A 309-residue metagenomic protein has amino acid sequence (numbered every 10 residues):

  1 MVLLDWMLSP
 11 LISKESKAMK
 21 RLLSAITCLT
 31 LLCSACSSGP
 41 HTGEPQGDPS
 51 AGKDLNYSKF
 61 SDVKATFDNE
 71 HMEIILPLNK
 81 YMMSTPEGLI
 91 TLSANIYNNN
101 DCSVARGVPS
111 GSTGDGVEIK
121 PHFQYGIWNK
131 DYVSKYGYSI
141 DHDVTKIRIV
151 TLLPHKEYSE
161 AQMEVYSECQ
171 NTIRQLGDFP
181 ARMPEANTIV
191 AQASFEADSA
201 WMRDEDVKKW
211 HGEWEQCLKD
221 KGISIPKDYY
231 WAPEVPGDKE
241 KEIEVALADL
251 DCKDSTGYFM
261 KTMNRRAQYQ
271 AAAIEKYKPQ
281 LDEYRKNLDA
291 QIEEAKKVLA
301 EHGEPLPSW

Functional and structural regions predicted by a protein language model:
L3-A18: Short, Lys/Arg-enriched N-terminal segments with co-localized hydrophobic residues within the first ~10-30 amino acids
K20-A25: Sec-dependent signal peptide recognition, specifically the positively charged N-region followed immediately by
L32-A35: C-terminal motif of bacterial Sec signal peptides marking the signal peptidase cleavage site
S37-W309: Cell-envelope/extracellular polymer assembly enzymes that use nucleotide-activated donors
